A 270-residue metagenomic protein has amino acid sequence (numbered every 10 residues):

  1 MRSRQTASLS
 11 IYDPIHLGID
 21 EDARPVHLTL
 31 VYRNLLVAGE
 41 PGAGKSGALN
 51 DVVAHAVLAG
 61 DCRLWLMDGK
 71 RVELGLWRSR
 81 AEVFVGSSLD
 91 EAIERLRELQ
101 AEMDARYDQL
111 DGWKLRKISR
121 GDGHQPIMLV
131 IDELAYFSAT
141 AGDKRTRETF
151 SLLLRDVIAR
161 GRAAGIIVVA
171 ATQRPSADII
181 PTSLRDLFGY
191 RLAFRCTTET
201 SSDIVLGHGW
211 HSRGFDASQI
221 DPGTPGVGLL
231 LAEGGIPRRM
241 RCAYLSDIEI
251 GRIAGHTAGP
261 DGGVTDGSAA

Functional and structural regions predicted by a protein language model:
M1-G112, Q125-L206, W210-G214, Q219-I220 (+3 more regions): P-loop NTPase catalytic phosphate-binding loop
I15-L17, G226-A232: Short polybasic amphipathic segments
A23, E233-G235: Glycine-centered tight beta-turn/hairpin loop motif at sheet-sheet or coil-to-beta transitions
G112-G121: Conserved alpha-helical scaffold flanking the Walker A/P-loop in AAA+ ATPase domains
Q219-V227: Internal helix-turn-beta structural module
G235-A270: Conserved alpha/beta core segments of nucleic-acid transaction machinery
